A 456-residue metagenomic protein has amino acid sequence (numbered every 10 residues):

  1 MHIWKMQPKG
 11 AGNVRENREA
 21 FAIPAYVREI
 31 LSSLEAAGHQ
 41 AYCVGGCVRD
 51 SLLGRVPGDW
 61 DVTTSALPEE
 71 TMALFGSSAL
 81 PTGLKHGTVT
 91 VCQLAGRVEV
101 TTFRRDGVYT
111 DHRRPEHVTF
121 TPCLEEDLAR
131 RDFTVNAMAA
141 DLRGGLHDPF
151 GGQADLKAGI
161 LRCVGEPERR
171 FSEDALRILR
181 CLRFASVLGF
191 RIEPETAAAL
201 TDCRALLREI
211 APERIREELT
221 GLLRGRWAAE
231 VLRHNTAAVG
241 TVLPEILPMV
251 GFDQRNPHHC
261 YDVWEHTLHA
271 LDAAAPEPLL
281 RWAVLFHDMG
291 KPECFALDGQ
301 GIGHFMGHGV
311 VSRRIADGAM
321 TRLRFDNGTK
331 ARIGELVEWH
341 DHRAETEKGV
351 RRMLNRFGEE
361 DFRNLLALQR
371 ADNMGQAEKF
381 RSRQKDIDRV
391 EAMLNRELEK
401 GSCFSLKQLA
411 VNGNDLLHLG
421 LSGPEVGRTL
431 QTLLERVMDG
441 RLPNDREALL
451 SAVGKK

Functional and structural regions predicted by a protein language model:
M1-K456: Catalytic cores of the polymerase beta-like nucleotidyltransferase superfamily and closely associated nucleotide
